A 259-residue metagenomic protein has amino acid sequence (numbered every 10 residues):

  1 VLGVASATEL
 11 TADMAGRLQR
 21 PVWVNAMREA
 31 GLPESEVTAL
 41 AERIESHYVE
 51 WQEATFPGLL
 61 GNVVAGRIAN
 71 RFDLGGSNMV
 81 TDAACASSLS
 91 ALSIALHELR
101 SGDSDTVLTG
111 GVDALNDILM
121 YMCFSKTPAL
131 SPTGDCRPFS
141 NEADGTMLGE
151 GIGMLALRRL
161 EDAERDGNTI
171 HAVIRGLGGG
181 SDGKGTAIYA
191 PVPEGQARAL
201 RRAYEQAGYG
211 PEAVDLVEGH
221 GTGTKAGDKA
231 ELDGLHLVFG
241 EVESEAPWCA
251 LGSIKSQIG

Functional and structural regions predicted by a protein language model:
V1-G259: Condensing-enzyme catalytic core of the thiolase-fold
